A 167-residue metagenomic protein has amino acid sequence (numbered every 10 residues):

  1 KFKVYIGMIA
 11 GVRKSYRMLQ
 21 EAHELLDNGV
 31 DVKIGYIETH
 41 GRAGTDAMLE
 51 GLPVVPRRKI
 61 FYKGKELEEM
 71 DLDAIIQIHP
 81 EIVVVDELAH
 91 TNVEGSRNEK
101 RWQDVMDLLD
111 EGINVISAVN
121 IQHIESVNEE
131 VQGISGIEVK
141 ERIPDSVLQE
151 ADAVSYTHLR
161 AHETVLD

Functional and structural regions predicted by a protein language model:
F2-Y5, V30, E129-E130, I134 (+2 more regions): N-terminal cationic and glycine-rich segments that engage phosphates or anionic surfaces
K3-M70: Conserved P-loop
P80-I82, E111-I116: Loop/turn-to-beta-strand initiation segments
E87: Walker B catalytic acidic pair
T91-R101, V127-E129: Conserved ATPase-coupling elements of RecA-like P-loop NTPase cores
V115, N120-G133: Signature of the SF2 helicase/ATPase Hel1-core->accessory helical subdomain module
K140-V154: Conserved P-loop NTPase catalytic core
H158-D167: Single conserved hydrophobic/aromatic residue that forms the stacking wall/gate of nucleotide- or nucleobase-binding
